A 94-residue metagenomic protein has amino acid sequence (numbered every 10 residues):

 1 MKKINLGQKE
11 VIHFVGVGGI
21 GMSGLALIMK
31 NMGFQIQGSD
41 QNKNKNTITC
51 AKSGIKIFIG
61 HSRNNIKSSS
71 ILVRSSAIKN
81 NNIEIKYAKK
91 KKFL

Functional and structural regions predicted by a protein language model:
M1-L94: N-terminal leader/targeting and accessory segments in enzymes
